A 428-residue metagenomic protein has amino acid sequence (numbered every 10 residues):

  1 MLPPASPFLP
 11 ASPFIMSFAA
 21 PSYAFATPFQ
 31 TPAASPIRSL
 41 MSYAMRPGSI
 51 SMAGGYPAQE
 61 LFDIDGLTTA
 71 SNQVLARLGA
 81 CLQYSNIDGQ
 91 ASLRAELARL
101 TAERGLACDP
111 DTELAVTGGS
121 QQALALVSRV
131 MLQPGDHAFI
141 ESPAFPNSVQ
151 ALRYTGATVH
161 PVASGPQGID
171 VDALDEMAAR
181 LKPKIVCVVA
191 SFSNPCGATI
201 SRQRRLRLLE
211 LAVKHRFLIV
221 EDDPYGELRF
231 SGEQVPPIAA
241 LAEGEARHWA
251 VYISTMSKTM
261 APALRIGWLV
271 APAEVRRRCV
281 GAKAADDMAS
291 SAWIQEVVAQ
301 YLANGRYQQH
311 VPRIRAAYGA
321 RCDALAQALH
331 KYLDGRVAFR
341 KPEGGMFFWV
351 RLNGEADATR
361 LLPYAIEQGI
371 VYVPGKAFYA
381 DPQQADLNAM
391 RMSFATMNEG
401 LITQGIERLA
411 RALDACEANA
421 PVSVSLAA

Functional and structural regions predicted by a protein language model:
S17, E367, Q383-A428: PLP-dependent enzyme catalytic core of the Aspartate aminotransferase-like
P28-G119, L126, A303-N304, V371 (+1 more regions): N-terminal small-domain helix-loop-helix segment of the aminotransferase-like
A80-R216, G226-E245, Y318, G400 (+1 more regions): Conserved core of the PLP fold type I
E243-A316, A418: Conserved core segment of the aminotransferase class I/II
R276, V280, V350-R391, E399 (+1 more regions): Conserved C-terminal alpha-helix-loop-beta "cap" of PLP-dependent enzymes that closes/shapes the active-site mouth
A299, P312, A316-A326, A338-R351 (+1 more regions): Conserved glycine-rich beta-strand-loop-beta hairpin in the small C-terminal domain of fold type I
